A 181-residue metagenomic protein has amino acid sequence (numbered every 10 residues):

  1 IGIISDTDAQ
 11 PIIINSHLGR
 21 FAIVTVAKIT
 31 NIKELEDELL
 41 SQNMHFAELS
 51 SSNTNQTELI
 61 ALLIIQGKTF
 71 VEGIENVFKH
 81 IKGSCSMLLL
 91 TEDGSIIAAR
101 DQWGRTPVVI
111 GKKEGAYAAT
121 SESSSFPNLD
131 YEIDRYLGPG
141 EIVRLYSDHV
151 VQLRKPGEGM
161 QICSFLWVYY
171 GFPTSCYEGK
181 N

Functional and structural regions predicted by a protein language model:
I1-G138, R144-N181: Conserved short alpha-helical segments that host acidic/polar catalytic motifs at enzyme active sites
